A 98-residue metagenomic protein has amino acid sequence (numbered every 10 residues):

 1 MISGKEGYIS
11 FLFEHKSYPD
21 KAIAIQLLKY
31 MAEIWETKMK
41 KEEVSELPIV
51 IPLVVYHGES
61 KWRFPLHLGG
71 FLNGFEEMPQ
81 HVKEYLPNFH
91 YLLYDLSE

Functional and structural regions predicted by a protein language model:
M1-E98: Conserved single-residue anchors adjacent to enzymatic active/cofactor-binding motifs
